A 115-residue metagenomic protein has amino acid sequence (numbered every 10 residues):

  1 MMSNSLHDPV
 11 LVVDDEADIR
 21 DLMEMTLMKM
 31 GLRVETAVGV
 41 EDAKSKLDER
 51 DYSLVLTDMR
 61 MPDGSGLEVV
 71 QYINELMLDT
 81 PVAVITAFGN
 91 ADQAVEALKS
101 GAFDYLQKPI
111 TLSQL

Functional and structural regions predicted by a protein language model:
D14, D58, T86: Active-site residues of response regulator receiver
R20, P62, N90: The feature encodes the CheY-like receiver
D21-K29: Charged docking surfaces used in two-component/phosphorelay signaling
G31-V40, K46: Short hydrophobic/Thr-rich beta-strand motif most characteristic of the beta2 strand and flanking loop of CheY-like
G39, S65-E68: Acidic catalytic/metal-coordinating carboxylates
S45, L67-D79, E96: Short amphipathic alpha-helix used as the core "switch/output" element in two-component signaling
D51-L56: Active-site beta3 strand of CheY-like receiver
